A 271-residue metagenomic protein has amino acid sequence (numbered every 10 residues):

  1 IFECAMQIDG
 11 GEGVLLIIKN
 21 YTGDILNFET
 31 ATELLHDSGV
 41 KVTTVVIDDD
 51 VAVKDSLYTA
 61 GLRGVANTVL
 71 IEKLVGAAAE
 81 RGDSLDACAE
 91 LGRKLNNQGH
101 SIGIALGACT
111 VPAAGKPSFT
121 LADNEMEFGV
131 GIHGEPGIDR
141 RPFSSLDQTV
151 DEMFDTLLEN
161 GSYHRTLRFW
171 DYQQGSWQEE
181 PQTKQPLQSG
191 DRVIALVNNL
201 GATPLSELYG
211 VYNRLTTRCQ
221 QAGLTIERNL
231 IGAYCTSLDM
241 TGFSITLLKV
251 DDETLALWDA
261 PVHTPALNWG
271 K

Functional and structural regions predicted by a protein language model:
I1-F2, G23-E29, A52-D55: Short glycine/serine/threonine-rich phosphate/pyrophosphate-binding segments that cradle anionic phosphate groups
I1-G11: Glycine-rich oxoanion-binding loops at beta->alpha junctions
G13-T22, E29-T32, T43-I47, L74-A79 (+1 more regions): Short glycine-rich or small-residue beta-strand-to-loop segments that form or flank ligand, phosphate, metal/Fe-S
N20-I25, I71-L91, V250-K271: Extended, charge-rich low-complexity interaction segments
I25-G39, Y58, E207-N213: Short Gly/Thr/Asp-enriched flexible loops that form oxyanion-binding sites at enzyme active sites
I47-Q98: Short alpha-helices
D83-Y209: Mixed-charge interfacial surface used for oligomerization/domain docking and macromolecular partner engagement
Q174-K271: C-terminal non-catalytic interaction/assembly regions of soluble proteins
